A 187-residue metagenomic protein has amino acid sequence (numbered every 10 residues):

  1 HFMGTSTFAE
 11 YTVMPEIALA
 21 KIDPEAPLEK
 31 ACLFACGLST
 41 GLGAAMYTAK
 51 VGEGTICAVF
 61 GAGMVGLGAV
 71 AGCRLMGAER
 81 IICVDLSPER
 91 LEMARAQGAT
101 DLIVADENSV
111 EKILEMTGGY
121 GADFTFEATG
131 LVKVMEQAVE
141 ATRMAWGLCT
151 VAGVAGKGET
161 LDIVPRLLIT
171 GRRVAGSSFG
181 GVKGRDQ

Functional and structural regions predicted by a protein language model:
H1-T5: Phosphate-binding beta-alpha-beta segment of Rossmann-like dinucleotide-binding domains, i.e., the NAD(P)
T7-A9: A conserved catalytic-core signature of glycosyltransferases
Y11, I17-L19, D23-E107, E111: Mid-domain Rossmann-like dinucleotide-binding core that forms the NAD(H)/NADP(H) cofactor-binding site
V51, T117, T129, A141-A145: A generic alpha-to-beta junction signature in SAM-dependent methyltransferases
C57, D123, A145: Conserved G/P- and acidic residue-centered "switch" motifs that form tight phosphate/ATP-binding loops in soluble
S109-G119: Conserved amphipathic alpha-helix within the SDR
F126: N-terminal Rossmann-like NAD(P) cofactor-binding module of classical short-chain dehydrogenase/reductase
V132-Q187: Glycine-rich phosphate-binding loop and adjacent beta-alpha segment of Rossmann(oid) nucleotide-cofactor-binding
